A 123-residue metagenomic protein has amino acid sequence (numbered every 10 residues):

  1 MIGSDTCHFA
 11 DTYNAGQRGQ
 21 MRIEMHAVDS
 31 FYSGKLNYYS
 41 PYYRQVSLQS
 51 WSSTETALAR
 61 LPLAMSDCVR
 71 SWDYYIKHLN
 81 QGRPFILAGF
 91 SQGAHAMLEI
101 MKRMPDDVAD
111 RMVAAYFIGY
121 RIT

Functional and structural regions predicted by a protein language model:
I2-F85: Active-site catalytic motif of lipid deacylating hydrolases and related acyltransferases
C68-T123: Serine-dependent carboxylesterase/thioesterase catalytic core of lipase-like alpha/beta-hydrolase/SGNH enzymes
